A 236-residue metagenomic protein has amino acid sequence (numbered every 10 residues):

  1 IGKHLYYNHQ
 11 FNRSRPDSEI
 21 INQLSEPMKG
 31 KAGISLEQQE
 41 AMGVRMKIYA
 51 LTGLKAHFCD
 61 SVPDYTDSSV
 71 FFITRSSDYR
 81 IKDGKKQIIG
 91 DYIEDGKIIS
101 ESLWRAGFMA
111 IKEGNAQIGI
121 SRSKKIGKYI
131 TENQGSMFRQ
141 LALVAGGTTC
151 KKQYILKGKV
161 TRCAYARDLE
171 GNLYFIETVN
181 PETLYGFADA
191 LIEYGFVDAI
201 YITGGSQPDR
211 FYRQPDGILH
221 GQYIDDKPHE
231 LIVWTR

Functional and structural regions predicted by a protein language model:
I1-R236: Gly/Ser/Thr/Pro-rich low-complexity, intrinsically disordered segments
